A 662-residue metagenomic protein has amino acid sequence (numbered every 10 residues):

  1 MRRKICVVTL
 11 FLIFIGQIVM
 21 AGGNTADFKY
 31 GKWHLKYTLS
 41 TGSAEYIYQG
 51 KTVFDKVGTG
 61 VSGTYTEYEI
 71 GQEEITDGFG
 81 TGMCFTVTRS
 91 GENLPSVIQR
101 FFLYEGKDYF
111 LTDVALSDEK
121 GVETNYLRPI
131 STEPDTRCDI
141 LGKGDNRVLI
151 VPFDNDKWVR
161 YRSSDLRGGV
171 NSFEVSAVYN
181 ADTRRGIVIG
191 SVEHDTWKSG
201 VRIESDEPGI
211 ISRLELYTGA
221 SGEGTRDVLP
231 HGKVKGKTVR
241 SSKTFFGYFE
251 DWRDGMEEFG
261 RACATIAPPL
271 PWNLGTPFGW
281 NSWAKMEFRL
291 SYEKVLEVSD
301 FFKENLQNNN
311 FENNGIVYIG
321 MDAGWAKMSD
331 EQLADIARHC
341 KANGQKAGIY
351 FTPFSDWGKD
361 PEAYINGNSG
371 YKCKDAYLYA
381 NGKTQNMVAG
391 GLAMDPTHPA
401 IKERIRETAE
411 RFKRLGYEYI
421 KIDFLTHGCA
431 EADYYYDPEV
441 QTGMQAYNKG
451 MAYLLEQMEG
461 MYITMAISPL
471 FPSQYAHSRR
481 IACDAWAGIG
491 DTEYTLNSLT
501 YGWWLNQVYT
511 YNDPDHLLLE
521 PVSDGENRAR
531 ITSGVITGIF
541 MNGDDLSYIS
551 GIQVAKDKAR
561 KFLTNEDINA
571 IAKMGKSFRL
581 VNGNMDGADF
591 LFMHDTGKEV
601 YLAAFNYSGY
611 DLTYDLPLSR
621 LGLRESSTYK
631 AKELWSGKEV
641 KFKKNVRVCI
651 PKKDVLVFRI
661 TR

Functional and structural regions predicted by a protein language model:
V8-Q17: Bacterial N-terminal signal peptides
G22-I47, T52-K56, S62-N93, V97-E207 (+1 more regions): Polysaccharide-binding surfaces and accessory modules of carbohydrate-active proteins
K29, D165-L274, P521: Beta-strand-rich recognition/accessory modules
F110, G534-T537, N542, N582-L623: Carbohydrate-binding surface patches
E133-N146, R620-S636: Solvent-exposed beta-hairpin/edge-strand motifs
G275-A432, G443, Y453-Q457, I463: Substrate-binding cleft of carbohydrate-active enzyme catalytic domains
Y364-P399, E403, Q445, K449-I552: Glycan-recognition surfaces
K641-R662: C-terminal beta-strand-rich structural cap/linker in extracellular carbohydrate-active enzymes
